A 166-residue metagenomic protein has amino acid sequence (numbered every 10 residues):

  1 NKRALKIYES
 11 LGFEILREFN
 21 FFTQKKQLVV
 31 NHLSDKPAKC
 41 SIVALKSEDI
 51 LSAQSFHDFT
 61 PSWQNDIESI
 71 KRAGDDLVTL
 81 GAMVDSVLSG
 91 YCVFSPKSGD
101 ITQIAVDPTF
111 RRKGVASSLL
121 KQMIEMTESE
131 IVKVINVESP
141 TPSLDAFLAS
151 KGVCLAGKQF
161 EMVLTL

Functional and structural regions predicted by a protein language model:
N1-R17, S117, E138-K158: Conserved active-site alpha-helix within GNAT-family acetyltransferase domains
L11-V93: Amide-forming acyltransferase catalytic core, primarily the GNAT-like/NAT-type and related acyltransferase folds
F19, T127-P140: Conserved GNAT acetyl-CoA-binding A-motif
I104-R112, E138: A short, internal acetyl-CoA/4′-phosphopantetheine-binding micro-motif in the GNAT/acyltransferase core
F110, G114-Q122: Conserved acetyl-CoA pyrophosphate-binding loop and the N-cap/start of the following alpha-helix in GNAT-like
